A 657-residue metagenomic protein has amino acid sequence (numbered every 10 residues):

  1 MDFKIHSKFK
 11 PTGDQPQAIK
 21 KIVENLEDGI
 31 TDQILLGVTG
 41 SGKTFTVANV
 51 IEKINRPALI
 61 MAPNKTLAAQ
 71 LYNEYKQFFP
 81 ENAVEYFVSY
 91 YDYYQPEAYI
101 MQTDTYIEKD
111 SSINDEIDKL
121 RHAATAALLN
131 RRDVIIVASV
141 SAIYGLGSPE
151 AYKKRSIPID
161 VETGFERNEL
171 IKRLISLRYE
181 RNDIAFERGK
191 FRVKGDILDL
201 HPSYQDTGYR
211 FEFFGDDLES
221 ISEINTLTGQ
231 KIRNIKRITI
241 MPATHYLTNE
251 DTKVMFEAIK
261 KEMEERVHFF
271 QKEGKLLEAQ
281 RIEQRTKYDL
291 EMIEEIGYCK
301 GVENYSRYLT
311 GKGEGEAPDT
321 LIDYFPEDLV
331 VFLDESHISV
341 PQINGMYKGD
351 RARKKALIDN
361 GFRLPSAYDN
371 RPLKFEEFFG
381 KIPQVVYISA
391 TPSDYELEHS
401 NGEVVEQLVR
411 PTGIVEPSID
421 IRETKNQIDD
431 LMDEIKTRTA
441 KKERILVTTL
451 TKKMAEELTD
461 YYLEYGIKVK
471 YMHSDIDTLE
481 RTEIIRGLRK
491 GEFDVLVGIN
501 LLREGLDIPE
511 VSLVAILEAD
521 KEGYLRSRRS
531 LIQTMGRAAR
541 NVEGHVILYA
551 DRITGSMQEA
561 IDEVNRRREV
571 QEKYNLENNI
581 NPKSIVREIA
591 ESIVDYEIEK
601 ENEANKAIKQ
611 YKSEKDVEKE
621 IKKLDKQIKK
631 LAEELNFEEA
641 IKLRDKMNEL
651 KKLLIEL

Functional and structural regions predicted by a protein language model:
M1-A590, V594-E597, K630: ASCE RecA-like P-loop NTPase motor cores that couple ATP hydrolysis to mechanical translocation on nucleic acids
M1-D2, V570-K642, M647-L657: Acidic, low-complexity intrinsically disordered tails
